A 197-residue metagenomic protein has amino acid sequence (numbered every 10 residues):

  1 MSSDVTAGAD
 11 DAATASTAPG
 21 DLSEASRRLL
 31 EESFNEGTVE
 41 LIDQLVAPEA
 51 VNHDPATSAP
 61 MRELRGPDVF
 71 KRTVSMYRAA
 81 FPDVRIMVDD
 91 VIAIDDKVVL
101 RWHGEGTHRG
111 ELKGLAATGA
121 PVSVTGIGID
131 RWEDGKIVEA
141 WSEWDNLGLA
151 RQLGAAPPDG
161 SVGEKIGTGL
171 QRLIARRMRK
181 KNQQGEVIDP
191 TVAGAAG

Functional and structural regions predicted by a protein language model:
M1-G197: C-terminal and inter-domain tail/linker signature
